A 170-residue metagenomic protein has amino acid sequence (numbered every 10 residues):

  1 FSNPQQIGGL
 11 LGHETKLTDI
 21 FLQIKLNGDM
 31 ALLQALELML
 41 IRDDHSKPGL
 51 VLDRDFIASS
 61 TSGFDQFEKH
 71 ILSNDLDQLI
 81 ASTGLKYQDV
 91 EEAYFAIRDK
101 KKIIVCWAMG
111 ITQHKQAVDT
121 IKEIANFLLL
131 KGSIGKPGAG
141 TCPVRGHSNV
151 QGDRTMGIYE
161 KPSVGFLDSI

Functional and structural regions predicted by a protein language model:
F1-S148, D153-M156, K161, L167-I170: Cofactor-pocket helix-loop regions in the catalytic cores of large enzyme subunits
